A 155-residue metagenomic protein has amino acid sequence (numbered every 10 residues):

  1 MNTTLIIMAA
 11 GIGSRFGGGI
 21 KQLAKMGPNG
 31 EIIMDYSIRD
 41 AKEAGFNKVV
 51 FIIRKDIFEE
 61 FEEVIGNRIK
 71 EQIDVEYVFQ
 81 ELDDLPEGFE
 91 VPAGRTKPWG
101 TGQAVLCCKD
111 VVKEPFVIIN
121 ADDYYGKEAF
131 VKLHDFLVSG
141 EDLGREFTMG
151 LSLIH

Functional and structural regions predicted by a protein language model:
N2-G66: N-terminal glycine-rich phosphate-binding loop and ensuing alpha1 helix
N47-V49, D74, P115, R145-E146: Residues at the starts of beta-strands that form the adenosine-phosphate
I69-E114: Short phosphate-binding loop-to-helix
F79, N120, M149-L151: Short loop/edge segments at beta-strand edges and connector loops that shape dinucleotide/nucleotide cofactor-binding
P115-D122: Short beta-strand-to-loop acidic/aromatic patch adjacent to the donor-nucleotide binding site
D123-D135: Acidic donor-binding/catalytic loop of UDP-sugar-dependent glycosyltransferases, especially processive GT2
V138-L143: Conserved donor NDP-sugar-binding/catalytic core segment of glycosyltransferases
I154-H155: Conserved small/polar residues in nucleotide/adenosyl-binding loops
